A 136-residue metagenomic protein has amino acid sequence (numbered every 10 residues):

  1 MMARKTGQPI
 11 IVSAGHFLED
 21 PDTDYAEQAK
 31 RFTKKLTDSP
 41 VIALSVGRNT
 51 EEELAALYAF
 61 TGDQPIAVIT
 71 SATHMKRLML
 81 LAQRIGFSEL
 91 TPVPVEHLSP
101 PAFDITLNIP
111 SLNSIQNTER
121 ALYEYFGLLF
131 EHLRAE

Functional and structural regions predicted by a protein language model:
M1-S111, T118: A structural signal for short, hydrophobic/glycine-enriched beta-strand patches
T118-E136: A transmembrane-helix-recognition feature enriched in membrane-embedded lipid enzymes and envelope glyco-/phospholipid
